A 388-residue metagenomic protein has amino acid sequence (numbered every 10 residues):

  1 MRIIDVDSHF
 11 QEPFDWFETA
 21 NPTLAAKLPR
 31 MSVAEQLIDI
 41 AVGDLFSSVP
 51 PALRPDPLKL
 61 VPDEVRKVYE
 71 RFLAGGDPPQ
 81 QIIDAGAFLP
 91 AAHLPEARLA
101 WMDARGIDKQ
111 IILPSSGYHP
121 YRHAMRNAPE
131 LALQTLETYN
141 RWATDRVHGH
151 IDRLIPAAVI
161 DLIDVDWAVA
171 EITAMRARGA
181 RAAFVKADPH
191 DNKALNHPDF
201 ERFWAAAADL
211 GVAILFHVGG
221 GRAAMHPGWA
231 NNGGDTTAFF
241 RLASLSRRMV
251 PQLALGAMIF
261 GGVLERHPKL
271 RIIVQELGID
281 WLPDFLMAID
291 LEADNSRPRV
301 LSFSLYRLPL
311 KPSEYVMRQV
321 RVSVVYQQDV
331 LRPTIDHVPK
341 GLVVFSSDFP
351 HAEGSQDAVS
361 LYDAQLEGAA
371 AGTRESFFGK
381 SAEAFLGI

Functional and structural regions predicted by a protein language model:
M1-I4, E12-P90, L94-A104, D108-K109 (+11 more regions): Mid-to-C-terminal alpha-helical segments outside catalytic/metal-binding sites
I4-V6, F216, Q275, S347: Active-site flanking residues adjacent to catalytic metal/cofactor-binding acidic residues
S8, P79-P90, D103-A124, R153-D161 (+1 more regions): Divalent metal-dependent hydrolysis catalytic cores, especially in the metallo-beta-lactamase
H9, S115, D188, G220 (+1 more regions): Flexible loop residues that form catalytic and substrate-binding hotspots at small-molecule/glycan-binding clefts
H123-M125, M287-D290, L366: A short secondary-structure junction motif
R126-E130, S360-Y362: Short glycine-enriched, charge-decorated loop/helix-capping segments at active-site entrances that position
P129-L136, N140-R141: Well-ordered mid-protein domain cores that form the structural environment of catalytic cofactors
L131-Q134, V147-R153, I160, D166 (+1 more regions): Catalytic pocket-lining loop regions of alpha/beta-barrel enzymes, especially the amidohydrolase/enolase/GH5 lineages
